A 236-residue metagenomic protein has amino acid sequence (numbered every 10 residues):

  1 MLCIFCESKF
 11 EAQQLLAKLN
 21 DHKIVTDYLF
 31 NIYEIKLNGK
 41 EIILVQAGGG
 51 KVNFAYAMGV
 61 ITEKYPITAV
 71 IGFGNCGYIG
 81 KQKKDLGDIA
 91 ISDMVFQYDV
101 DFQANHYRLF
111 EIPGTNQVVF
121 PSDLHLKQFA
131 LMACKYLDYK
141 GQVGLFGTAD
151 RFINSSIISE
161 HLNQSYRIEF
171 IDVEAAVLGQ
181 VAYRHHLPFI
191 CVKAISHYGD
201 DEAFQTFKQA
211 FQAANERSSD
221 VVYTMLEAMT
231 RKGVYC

Functional and structural regions predicted by a protein language model:
M1-P121: Metabolite-binding pocket within alpha/beta catalytic cores that recognizes anionic/polar moieties
S8, G77, V95, T148-R151 (+2 more regions): Glycine-rich beta-alpha junction loops
L15, Q82-K83, F102, N154-S159 (+2 more regions): Short, well-ordered secondary-structure micro-motifs
I42-G49, V143-G147, V192: Active-site-proximal beta-strand elements of phosphoester/diester hydrolases
S92-D99, R167-I171, F211-R217: Gly/Ser/Thr-rich active-site loops/lids in small-molecule metabolic enzymes that frequently grip phosphoryl groups
A104-F170, V177-V181, H185: Active-site rim beta-loop-alpha module in soluble metabolic enzymes
A176-Q209: Zn-dependent metallopeptidase/amidohydrolase metal-coordination segment
G199-C236: His/Asp/Glu-rich mid-to-C-terminal helical/loop segments that flank catalytic regions of hydrolases
